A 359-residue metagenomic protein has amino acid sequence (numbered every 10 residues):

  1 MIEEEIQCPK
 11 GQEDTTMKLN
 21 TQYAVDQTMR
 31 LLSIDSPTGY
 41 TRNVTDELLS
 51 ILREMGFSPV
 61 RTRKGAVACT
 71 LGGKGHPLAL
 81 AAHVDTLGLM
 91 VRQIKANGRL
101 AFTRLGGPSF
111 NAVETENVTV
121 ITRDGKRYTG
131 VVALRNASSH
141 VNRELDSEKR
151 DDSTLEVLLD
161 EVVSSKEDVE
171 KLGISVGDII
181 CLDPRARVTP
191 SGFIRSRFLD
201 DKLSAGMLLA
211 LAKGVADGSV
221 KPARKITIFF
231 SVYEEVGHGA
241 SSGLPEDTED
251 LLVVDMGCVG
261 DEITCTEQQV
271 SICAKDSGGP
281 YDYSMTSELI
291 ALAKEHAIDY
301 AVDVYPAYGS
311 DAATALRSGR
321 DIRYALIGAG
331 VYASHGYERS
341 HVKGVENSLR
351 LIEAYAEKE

Functional and structural regions predicted by a protein language model:
M1-E359: N-terminal hydrophobic/helix-forming segments and targeting peptides
